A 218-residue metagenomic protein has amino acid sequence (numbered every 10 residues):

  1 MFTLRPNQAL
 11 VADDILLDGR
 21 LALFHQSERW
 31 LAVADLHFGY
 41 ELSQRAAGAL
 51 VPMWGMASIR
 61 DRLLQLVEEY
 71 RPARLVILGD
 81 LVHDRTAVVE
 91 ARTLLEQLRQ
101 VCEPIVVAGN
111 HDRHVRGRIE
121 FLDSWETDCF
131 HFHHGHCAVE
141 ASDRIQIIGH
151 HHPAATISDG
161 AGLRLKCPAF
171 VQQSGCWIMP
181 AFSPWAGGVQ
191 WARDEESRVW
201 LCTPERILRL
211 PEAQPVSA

Functional and structural regions predicted by a protein language model:
M1-L78, V82-A218: Extended recognition/assembly regions associated with phosphoester-bond processing machinery
